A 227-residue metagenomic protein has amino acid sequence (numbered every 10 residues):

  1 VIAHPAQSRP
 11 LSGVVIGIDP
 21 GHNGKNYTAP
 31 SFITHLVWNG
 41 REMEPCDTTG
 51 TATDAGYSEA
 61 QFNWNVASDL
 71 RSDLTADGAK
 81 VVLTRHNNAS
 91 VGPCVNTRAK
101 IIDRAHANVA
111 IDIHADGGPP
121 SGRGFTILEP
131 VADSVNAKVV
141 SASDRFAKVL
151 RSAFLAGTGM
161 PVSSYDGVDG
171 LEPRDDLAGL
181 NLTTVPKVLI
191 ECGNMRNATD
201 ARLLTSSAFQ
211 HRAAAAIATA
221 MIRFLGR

Functional and structural regions predicted by a protein language model:
V1-I16, P20: Boundary/activation segment at the start of structured domains
I2-S8, D54-R227: Active-site-proximal helix/loop segments of hydrolytic enzymes
V14-V15, P20-V66: Active-site-proximal loop motif in hydrolases
